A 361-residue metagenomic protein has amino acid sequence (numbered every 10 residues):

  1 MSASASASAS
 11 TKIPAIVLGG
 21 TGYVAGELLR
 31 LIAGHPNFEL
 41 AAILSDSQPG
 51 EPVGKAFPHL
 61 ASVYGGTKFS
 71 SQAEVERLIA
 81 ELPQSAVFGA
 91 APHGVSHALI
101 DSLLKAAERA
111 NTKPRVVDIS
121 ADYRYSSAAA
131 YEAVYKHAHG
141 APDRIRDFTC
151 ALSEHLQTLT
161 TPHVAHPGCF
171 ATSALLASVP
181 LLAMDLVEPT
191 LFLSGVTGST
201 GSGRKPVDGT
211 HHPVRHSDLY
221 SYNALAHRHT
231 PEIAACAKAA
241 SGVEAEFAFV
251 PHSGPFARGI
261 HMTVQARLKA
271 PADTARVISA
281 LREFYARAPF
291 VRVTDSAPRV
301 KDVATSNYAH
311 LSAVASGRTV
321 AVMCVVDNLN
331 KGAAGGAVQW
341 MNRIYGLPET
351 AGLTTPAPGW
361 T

Functional and structural regions predicted by a protein language model:
M1-S4, A9-D218, Y222-A224, G242 (+2 more regions): N-terminal Rossmann-like NAD(P) cofactor-binding subdomain of oxidoreductases, focused on the glycine-rich
G22, H93, P142, R146 (+8 more regions): Electropositive phosphate-/nucleotide-binding environments in soluble metabolic enzymes
L29, L175-L182, T230-A234, I278 (+2 more regions): Predominant activation on well-ordered alpha-helical scaffold segments within soluble catalytic domains
F148, A245, N307-A309: Short beta-strand or tight-loop elements that sit immediately N-terminal to catalytic metal-binding acidic residues
T160-T161, L219, G259-T263, T319-A321: Short, solvent-exposed beta-strand edge segments and adjacent coil->beta transition regions
S221-L225, H252-G254, R299-V303: Short Gly/Pro-enriched turn/cap motifs at secondary-structure boundaries
L225-V293: C-terminal substrate-binding/catalytic lobe of Rossmann-fold NAD(P)-dependent dehydrogenases
Q265-T361: C-terminal active-site/capping subdomain that shapes the small-molecule cofactor and substrate pocket of enzyme
